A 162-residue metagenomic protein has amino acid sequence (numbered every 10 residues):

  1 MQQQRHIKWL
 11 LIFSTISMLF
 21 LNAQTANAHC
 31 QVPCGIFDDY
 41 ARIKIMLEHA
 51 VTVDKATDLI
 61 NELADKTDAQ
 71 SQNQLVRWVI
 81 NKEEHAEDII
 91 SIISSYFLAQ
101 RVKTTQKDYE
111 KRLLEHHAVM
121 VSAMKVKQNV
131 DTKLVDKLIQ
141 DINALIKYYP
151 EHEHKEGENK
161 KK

Functional and structural regions predicted by a protein language model:
Q2-I12: Bacterial N-terminal signal peptides that target proteins for export
S17-T25: C-terminal segment of classical bacterial N-terminal signal peptides
A26-Q70: Immediate post-signal-peptide N-terminus of mature secreted/exported proteins
Q31-E48, I92-S94, L113, H117-M124 (+1 more regions): Metal- and O2-centered redox machinery and metal/ROS homeostasis
I43, H117-K162: C-terminal amphipathic alpha-helix
A56-Y96: Alpha-helical segments in soluble extracytoplasmic regions
N73-N81, Y109-L113, V135-D141: Short, charged, amphipathic alpha-helical segments
H85-K127: Long, amphipathic, charge-rich alpha-helical segments that form helical bundles/coiled-coils
